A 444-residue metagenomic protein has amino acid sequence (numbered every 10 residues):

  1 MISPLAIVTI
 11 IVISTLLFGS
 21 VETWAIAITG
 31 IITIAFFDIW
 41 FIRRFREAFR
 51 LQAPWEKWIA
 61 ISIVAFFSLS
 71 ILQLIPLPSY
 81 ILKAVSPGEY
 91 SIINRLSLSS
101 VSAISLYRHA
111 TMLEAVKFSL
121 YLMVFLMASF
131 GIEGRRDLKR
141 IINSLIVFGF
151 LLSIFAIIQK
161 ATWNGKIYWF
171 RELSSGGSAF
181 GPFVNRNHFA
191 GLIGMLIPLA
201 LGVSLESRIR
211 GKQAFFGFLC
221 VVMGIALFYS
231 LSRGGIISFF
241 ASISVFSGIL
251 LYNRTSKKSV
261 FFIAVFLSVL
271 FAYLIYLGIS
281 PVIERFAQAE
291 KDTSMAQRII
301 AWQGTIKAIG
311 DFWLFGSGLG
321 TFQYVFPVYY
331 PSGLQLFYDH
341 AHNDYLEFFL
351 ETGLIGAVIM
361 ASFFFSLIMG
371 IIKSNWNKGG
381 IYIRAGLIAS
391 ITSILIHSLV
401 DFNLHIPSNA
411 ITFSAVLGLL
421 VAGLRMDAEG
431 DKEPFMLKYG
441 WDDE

Functional and structural regions predicted by a protein language model:
L5-S20, I31-F41, I63-F67, I71-L74 (+5 more regions): Alpha-helical transmembrane segments of multi-pass inner-membrane proteins
L16, I93-R108, F170-P182, A296-I300 (+2 more regions): Juxtamembrane membrane-water interface segments that cap and precede transmembrane helices
E22-T29, L51-E56, H109-M112: Interfacial loop-to-helix junctions that mark the boundaries of transmembrane helices in multi-pass membrane
F41-A53, L69-S86, S97-H109, N164 (+1 more regions): Transmembrane alpha-helix boundary signature
E56-A60, I81, E89-N94: Polytopic alpha-helical membrane-helix bundles and their juxtamembrane interface segments in multi-pass membrane
Q73, N185, I299-Y338, Y345-F348 (+1 more regions): TM-adjacent membrane-interface loops and short helices in multi-pass inner/ER membrane proteins
K83-S91, N164-F180, V282-I300, T321: Extracytoplasmic catalytic-loop and juxtamembrane helix elements of membrane-embedded, polyprenol/dolichol-linked
S178-P182, F239-I243, A272-G310, P327 (+1 more regions): Flexible juxtamembrane loops connecting transmembrane helices in multi-pass membrane enzymes that build or modify
